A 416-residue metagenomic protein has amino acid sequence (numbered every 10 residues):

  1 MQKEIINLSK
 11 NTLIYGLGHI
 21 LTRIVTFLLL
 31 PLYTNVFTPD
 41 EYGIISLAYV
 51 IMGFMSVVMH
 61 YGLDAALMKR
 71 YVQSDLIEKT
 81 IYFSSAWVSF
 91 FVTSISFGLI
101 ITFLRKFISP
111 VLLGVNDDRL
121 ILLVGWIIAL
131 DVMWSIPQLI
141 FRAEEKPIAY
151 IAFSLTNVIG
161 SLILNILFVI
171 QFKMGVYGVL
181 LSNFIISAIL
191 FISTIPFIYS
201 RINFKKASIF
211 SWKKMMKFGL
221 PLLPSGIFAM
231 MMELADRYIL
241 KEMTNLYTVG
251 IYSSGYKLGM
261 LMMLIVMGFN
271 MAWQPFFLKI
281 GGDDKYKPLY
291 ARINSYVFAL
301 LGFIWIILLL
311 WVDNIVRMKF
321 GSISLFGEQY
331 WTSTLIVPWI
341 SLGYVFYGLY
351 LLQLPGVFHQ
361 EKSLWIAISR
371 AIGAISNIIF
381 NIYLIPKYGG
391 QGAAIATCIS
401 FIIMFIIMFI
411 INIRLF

Functional and structural regions predicted by a protein language model:
M1-L8, I148, V176, I192-E233 (+4 more regions): Interhelical loop/hinge segments that connect adjacent transmembrane helices in multipass membrane
E4-D64, S94-T102, I127, N157-L162 (+1 more regions): Signature of the first transmembrane helix
K10-T22, A48, V57-K106, R119-G125 (+1 more regions): Membrane-water interface segments that mark the loop-to-transmembrane alpha-helix transition
T26-E41, S109-V111, L167, I227-L261 (+3 more regions): Helix-terminus/linker motif at the lipid-water interface of multi-pass membrane proteins
P31, E41-M59, S182, P221 (+5 more regions): Alpha-helical transmembrane segments of polytopic membrane transporters and translocases
F54, I95, L99, L113-P137 (+5 more regions): Alpha-helical transmembrane segments of multi-pass membrane proteins
Y71-S89, I251-R370: Specific pore-lining/lateral-gate transmembrane helices of multi-pass inner-membrane transport and insertion machines
L122, I151-S200, A371-N377, G390-N412: Hydrophobic alpha-helical transmembrane segments
